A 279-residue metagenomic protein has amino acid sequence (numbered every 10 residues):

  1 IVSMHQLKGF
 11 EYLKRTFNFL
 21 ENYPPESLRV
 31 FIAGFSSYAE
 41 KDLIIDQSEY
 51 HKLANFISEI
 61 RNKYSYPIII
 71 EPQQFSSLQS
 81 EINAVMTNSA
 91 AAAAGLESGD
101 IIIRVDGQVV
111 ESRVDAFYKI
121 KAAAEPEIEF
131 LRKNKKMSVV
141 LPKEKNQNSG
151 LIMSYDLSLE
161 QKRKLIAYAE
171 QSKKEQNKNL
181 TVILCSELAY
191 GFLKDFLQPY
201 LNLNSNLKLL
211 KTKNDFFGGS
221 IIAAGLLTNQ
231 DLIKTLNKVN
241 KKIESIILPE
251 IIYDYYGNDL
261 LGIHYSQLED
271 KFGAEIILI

Functional and structural regions predicted by a protein language model:
I1-E40, E49-P72: Conserved C-terminal portion of the radical SAM core fold that forms the substrate/S-adenosylmethionine-binding
V2, Q147-E160, L210-I233: Acidic/glycine-enriched edge-of-secondary-structure segments
R29-I32, I70-E71, N204-S220, E275-I279: A generic structural motif
F56-N62, F75, F117-Y155: PDZ-domain C-terminal substructure recognizer with occasional recognition of PDZ-binding tails
P67-S98: PDZ/PDZ-like groove recognition
A91-R113: Conserved PDZ fold ligand-binding element
A169-N229: Redox- and metal-dependent alpha/beta enzyme cores, enriched for Fe-S-associated oxidoreductases and cofactor-handling
I183-A189, P249-I252, Y256: Structural motif
